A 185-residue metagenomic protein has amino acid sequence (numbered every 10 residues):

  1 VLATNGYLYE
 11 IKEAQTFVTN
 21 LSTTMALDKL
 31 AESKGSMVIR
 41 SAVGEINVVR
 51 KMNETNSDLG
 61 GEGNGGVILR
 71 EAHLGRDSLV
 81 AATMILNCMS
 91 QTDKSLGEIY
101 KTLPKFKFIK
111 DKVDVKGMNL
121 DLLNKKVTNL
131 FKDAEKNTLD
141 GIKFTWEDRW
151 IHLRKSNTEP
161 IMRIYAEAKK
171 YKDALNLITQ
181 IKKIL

Functional and structural regions predicted by a protein language model:
V1-Y7: Cysteine protease catalytic core and zymogen-processing segment of caspase-like enzymes
E10-L185: Phosphate-binding and adjacent anionic-ligand microenvironments
